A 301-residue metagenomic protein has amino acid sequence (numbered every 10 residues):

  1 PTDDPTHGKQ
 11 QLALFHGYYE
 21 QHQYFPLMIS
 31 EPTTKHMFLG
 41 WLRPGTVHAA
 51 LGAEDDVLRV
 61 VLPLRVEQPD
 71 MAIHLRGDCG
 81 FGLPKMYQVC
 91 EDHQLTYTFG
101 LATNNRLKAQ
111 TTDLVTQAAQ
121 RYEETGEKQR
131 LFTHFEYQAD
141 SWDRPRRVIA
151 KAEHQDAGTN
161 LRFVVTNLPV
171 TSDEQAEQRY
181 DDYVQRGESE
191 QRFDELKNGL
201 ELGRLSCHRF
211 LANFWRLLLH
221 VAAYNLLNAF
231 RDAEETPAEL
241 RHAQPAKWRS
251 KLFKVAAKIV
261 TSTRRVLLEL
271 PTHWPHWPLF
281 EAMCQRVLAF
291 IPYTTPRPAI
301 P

Functional and structural regions predicted by a protein language model:
P1-D3, K35, I73-G82, Y97 (+4 more regions): Short, conserved catalytic/metal-binding motifs centered on acidic residues
P1-M28: Active-site-proximal, Lys/Arg-enriched surface segment that forms a nucleic-acid-binding/basic interface patch
H16-F25, L58, D92-L107: Acidic, His- and aromatic-enriched active-site or binding-groove loops in soluble protein domains that engage sugars
T33-G45: Gly-rich Lys/Arg/Thr-decorated short loops/hinges at beta-loop-alpha junctions or inter-strand turns that position
L42-V66: Active-site beta-loop-alpha junctions of metal-dependent nucleic acid enzymes, especially the RNase H-like/DDE
T96-N198, M283-P301: An anionic, glycine-rich sequence signature occurring as long contiguous blocks
A176-W215, L219, A223-R231: Short amphipathic alpha-helical "interface-anchor" segments enriched in bulky aromatics
L226-P301: A short, flexible helix-boundary coil/loop motif
